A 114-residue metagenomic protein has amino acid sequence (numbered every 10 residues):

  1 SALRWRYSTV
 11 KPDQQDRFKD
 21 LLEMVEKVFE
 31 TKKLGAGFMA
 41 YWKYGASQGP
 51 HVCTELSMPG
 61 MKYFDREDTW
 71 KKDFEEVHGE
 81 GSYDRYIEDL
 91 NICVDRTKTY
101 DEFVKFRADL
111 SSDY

Functional and structural regions predicted by a protein language model:
S1-Y114: Short S/T/G/P-rich N-terminal loop/turn motif that feeds into the first structured element of a domain
